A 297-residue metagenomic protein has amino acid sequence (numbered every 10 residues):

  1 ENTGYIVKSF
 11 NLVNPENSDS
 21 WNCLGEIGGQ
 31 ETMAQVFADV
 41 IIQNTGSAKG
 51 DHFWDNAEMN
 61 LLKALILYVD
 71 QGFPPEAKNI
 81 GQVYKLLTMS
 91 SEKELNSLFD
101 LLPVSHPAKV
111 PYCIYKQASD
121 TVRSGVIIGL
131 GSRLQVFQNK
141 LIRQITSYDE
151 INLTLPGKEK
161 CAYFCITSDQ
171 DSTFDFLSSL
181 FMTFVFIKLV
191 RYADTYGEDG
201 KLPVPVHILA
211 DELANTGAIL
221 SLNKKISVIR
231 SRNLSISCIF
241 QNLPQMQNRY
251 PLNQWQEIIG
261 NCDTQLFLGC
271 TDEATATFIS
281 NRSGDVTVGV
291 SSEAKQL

Functional and structural regions predicted by a protein language model:
E1-L234, P244, R249-L252, T271: P-loop NTPase motor domains
I226-V228, R232-L297: Conserved ATP-driven motor cores of ASCE-family P-loop NTPases powering translocation/secretion/packaging/pilus
